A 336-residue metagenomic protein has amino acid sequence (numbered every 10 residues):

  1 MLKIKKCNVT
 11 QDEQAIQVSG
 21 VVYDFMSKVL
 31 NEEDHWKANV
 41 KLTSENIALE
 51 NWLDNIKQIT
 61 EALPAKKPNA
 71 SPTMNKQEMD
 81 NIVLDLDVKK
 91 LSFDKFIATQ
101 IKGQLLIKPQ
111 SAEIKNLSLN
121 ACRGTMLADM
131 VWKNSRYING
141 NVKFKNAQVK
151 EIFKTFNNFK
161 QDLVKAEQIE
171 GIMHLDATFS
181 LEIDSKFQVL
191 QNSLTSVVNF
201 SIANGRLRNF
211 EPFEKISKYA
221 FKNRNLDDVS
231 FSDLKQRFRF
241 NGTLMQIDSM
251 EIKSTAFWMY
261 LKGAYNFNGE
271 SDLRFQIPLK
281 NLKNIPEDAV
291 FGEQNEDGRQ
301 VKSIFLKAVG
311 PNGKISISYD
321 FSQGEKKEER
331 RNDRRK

Functional and structural regions predicted by a protein language model:
M1-L2, C7-L117, A121-S230, F257 (+1 more regions): Membrane-proximal interfacial segments on either side of biological membranes
L226-T243: Generic long, charged, amphipathic alpha-helical segments
F240-F257, N266-N268: Extended serine/threonine-enriched, polar tracts that run as long, contiguous segments within proteins
